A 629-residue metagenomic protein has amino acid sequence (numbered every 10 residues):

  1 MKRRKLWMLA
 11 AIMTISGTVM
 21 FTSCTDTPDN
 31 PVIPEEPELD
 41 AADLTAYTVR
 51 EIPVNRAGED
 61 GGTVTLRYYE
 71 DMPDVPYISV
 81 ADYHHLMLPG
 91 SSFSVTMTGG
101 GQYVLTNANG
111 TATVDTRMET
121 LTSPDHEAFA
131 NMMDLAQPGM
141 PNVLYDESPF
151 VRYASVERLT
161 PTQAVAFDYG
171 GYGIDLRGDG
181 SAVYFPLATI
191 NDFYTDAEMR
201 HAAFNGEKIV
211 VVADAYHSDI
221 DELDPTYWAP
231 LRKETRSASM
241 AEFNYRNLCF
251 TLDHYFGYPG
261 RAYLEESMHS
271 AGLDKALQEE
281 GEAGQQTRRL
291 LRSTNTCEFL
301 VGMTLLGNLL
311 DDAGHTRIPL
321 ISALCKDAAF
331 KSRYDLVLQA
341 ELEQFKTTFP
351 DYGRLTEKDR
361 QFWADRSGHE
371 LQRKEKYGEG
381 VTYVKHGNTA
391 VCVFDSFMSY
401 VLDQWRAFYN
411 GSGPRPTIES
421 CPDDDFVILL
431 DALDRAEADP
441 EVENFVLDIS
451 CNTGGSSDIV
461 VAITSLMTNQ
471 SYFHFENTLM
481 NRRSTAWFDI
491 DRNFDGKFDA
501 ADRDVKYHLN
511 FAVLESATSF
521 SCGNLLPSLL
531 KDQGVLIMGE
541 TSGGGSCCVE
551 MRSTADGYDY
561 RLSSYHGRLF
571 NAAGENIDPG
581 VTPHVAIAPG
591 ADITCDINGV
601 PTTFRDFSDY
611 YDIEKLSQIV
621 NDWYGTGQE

Functional and structural regions predicted by a protein language model:
M1-T22: Sec-dependent bacterial lipoprotein signal peptides
S16-L39: Bacterial Sec-dependent N-terminal signal peptides
P31-V32, N107-F445, C451-T453, D458-I459 (+3 more regions): Flexible, low-complexity junctional segments that flank or bridge functional domains
A41-T65, T160-A164: Eukaryote-biased recognition of intrinsically disordered, low-complexity regulatory segments
T45, D60-E70, L86, S91-H126: An N-terminus-focused feature that recognizes amino-terminal "leader" regions
V75-G90, V183-D196: Amphipathic, non-transmembrane alpha-helical segments in extracytoplasmic/periplasmic proteins
L88-Q102, T195-G206, F520-S521, Q533-C547: Short, well-structured beta-strand/strand-turn elements
H217-T235, E242-Y245, C249, G387-T389 (+5 more regions): C-terminal "post-core" interaction segments
